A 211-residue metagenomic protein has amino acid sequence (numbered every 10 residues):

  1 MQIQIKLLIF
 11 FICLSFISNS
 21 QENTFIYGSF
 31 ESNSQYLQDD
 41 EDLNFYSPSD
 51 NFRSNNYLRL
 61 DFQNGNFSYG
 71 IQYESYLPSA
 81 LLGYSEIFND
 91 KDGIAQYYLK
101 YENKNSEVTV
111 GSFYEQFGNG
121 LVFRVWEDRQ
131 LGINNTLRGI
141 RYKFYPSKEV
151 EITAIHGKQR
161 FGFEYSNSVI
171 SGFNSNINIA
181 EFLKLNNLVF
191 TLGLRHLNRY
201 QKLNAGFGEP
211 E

Functional and structural regions predicted by a protein language model:
M1-Y27: Bacterial Sec-dependent N-terminal signal peptides
E22-R53, F62-Q63, S68-Y73, L77-D90 (+2 more regions): Signature for the C-terminal beta-barrel architecture of outer-membrane proteins
Y98-K100: N-terminal accessory beta-strand-rich subdomains and adjacent acidic, glycine-rich linkers that precede catalytic cores
Y114-Q116: Solvent-exposed loop/turn segments at secondary-structure junctions within structured extracellular/periplasmic domains
R124: Basic, alpha-helical nucleic-acid-binding regions used in initiation and control of genome expression
